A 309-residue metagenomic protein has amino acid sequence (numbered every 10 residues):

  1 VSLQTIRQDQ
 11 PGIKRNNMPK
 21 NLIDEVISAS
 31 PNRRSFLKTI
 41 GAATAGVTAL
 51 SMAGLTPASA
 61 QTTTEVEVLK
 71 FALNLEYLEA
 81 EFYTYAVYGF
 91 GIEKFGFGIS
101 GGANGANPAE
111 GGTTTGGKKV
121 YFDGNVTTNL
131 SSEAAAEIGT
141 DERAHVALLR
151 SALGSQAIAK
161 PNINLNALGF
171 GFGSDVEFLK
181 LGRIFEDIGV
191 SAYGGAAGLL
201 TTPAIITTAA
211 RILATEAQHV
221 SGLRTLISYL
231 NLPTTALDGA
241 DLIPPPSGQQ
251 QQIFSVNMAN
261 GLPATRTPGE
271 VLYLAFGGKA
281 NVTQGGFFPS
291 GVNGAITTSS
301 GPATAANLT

Functional and structural regions predicted by a protein language model:
S2-P31, I40-A45, M52-T309: All-alpha RGS (Regulator of G-protein Signaling) helical domain and cognate RGS-like helical scaffolds
